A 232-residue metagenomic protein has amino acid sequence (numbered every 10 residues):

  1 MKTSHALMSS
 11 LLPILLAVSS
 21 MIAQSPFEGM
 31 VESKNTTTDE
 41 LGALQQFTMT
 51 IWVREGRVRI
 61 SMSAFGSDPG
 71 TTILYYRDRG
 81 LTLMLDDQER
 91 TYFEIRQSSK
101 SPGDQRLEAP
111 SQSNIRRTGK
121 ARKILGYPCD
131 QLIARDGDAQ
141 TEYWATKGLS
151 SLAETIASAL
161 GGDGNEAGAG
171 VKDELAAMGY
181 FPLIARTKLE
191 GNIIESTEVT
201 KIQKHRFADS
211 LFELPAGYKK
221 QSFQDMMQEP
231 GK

Functional and structural regions predicted by a protein language model:
M1-L11: Bacterial N-terminal signal peptides that target proteins for export
S9-S19: Bacterial N-terminal signal peptides
Q24-K232: Extended soluble regions of mature proteins
